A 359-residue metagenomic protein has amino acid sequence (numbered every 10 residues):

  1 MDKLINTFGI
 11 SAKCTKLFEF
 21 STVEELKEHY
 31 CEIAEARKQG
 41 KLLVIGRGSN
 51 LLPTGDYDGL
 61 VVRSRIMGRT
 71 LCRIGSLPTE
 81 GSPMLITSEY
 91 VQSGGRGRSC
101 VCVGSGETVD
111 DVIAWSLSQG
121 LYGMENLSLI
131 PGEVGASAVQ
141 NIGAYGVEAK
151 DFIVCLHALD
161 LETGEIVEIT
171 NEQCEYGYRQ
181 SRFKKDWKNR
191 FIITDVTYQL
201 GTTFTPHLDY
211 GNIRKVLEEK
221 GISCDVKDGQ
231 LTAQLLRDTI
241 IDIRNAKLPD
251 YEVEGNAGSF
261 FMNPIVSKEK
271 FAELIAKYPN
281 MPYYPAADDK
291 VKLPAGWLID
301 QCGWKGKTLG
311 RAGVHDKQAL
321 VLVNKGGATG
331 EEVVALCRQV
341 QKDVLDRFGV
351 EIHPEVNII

Functional and structural regions predicted by a protein language model:
M1-E162: Anion-binding (especially nucleotide phosphate/pyrophosphate-binding) glycine-rich loop and adjoining beta-alpha core
K3-I10, I166-E331, R347-I359: Phosphate/pyrophosphate- and phosphate-bearing ligand-binding catalytic cores of soluble enzymes
T22, G48, G132, G164 (+4 more regions): Residue-level signal for inorganic ion chemistry
E32-I33, Y210, L336-V340: Short amphipathic alpha-helices in soluble, non-transmembrane regions that often serve as interface/regulatory elements
V112-I113, A295, Q341: Generic structural marker for isolated residues within well-ordered, non-membrane alpha-helices of soluble domains
L121, G330-V333: Beta-rich strand-turn-strand
